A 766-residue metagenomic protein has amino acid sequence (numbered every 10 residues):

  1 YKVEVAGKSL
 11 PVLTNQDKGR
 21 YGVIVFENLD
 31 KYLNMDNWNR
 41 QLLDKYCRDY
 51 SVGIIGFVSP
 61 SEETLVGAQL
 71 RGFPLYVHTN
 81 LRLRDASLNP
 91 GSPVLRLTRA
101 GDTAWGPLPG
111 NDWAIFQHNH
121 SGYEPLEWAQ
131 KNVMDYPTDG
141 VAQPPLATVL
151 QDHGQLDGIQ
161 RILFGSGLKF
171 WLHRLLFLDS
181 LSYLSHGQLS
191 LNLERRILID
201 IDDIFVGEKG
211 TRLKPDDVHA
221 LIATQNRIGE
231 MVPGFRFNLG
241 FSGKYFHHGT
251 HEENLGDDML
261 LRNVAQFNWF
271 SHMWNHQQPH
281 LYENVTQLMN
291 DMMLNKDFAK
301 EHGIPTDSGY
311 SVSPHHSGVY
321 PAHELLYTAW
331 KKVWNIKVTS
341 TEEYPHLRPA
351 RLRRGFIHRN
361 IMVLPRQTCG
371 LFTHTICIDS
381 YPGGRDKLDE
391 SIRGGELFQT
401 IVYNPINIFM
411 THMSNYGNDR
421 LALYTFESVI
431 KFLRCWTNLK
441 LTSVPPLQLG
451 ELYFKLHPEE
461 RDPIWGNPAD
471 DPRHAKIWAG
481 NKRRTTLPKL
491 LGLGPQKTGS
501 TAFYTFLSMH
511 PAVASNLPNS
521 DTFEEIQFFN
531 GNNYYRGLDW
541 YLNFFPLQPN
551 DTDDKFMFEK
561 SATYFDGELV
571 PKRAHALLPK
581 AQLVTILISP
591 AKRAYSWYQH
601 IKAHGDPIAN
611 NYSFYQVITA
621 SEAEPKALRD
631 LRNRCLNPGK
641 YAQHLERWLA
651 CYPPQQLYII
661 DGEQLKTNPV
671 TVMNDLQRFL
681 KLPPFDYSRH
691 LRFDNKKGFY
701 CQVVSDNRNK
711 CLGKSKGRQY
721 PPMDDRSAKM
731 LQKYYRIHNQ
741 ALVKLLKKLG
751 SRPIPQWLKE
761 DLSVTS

Functional and structural regions predicted by a protein language model:
Y1-G56, E62-T64, K209, F237-L239: Helical hinge/lid and interdomain linker segments adjacent to catalytic or ligand-binding clefts that mediate domain
I24-E27, N284-V319, F398-N407, T411-H412 (+3 more regions): CE4/NodB-like, metal-dependent polysaccharide N-deacetylase domain that modifies extracellular/periplasmic N-acetylated
L29, R48-Y50, V58-A68, F205-K209 (+8 more regions): Metal-dependent polysaccharide deacetylase catalytic core of the NodB/CE4 family, i.e., the active-site-bearing domain
V52-V133: An acidic, glycine-rich "communication" segment
L176-L198, D216-H247, V264-Q266, V285 (+7 more regions): C-terminal domain-boundary segment and adjacent tail
P472-F565, L577, A581, I586 (+3 more regions): PAPS-dependent sulfotransferase catalytic core
P518, E646-Q740, R752-S766: The conserved 3'-phosphoadenosine-5'-phosphosulfate
Y535-P546, N550, D606-D675, F679 (+2 more regions): PAPS-dependent sulfotransferase catalytic domain
